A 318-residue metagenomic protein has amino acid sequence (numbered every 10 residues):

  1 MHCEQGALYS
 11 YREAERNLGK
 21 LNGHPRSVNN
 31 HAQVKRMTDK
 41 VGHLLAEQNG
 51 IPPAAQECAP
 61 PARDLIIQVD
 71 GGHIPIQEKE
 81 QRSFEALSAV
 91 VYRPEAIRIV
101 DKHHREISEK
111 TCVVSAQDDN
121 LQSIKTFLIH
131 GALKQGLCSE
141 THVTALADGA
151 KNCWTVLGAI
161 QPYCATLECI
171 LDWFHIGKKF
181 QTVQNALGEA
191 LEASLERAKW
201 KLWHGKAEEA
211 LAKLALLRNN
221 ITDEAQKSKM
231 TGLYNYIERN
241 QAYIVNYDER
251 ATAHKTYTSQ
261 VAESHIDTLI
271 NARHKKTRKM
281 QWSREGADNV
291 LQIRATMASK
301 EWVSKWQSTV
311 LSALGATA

Functional and structural regions predicted by a protein language model:
M1-A318: Catalytic center-proximal scaffold of phosphoryl-transfer enzymes
